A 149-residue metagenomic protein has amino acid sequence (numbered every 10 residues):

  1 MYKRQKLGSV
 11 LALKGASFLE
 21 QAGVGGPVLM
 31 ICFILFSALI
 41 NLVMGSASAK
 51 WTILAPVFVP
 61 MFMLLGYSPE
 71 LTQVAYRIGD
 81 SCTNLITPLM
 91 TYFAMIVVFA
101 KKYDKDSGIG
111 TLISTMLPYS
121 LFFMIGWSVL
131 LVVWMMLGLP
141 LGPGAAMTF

Functional and structural regions predicted by a protein language model:
M1-Q5: Conserved small/polar residues in nucleotide/adenosyl-binding loops
L7, L11-A22, L54, F58-M61 (+2 more regions): Hydrophobic alpha-helical segments of integral membrane proteins, encompassing both true transmembrane helices
S9, L13-K14, V74, G142-M147: Membrane-interface interhelical loops and short amphipathic "cap" helices that link adjacent transmembrane segments
L11-L13, S48-M61, M90-Y103: Re-entrant/interfacial helical elements at transmembrane boundaries that shape and gate the permeation pathway
E20-P60, L65: Hydrophobic alpha-helical transmembrane segments of multi-pass integral membrane proteins, predominantly secondary
P27, G66-A75, D104-T115: Membrane-interface alpha-helices at helix entry/exit sites of multi-pass transporters
C32-I40, I78-L89: Hydrophobic transmembrane alpha-helices
D80-F149: Juxtamembrane and boundary regions of transmembrane helices in multi-pass small-molecule transporters and channels
